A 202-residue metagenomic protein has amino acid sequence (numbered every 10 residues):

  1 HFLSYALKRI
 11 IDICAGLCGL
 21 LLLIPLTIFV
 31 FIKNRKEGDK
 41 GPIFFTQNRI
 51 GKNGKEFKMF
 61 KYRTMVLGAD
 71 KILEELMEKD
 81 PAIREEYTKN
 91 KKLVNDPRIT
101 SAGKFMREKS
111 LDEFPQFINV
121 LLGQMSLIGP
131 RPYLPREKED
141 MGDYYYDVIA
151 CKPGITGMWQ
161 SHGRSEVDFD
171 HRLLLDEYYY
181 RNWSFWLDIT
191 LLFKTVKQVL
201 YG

Functional and structural regions predicted by a protein language model:
F2-D70, F185, T190-G202: A hydrophobic, helix-centered structural microdomain
I11-C14, P97-I99, L175-D176: Flexible glycine/proline-enriched surface loops and loop-helix/loop-strand junctions
D12, D112-Q116, D176, D188: Acidic active-site catalytic centers that drive phospho-/nucleotidyl reactions and related ester hydrolyses
I24, K109-D112, I128, R164 (+1 more regions): Residue-level signal for short amphipathic helical patches enriched in basic/charged and nearby hydrophobic residues
F44-P97, T156-L174: Short, glycine-rich, amphipathic interfacial segments at transmembrane boundaries or analogous
E86-C151, L191, T195-V199: A short, structured surface patch at a secondary-structure boundary
D143-G202: C-terminal terminal-structure detector
